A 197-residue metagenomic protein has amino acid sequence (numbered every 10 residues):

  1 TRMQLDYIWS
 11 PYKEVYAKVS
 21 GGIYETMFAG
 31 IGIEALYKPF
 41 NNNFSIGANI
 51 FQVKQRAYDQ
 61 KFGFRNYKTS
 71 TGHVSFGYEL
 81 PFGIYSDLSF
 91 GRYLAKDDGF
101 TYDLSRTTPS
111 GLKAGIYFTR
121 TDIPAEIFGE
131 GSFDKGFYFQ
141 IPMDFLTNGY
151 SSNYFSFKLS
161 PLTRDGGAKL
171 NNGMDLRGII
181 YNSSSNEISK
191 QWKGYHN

Functional and structural regions predicted by a protein language model:
T1-Q52: Outer-membrane beta-barrel channel domains
T1-W9, F62-N66, H196-N197: Outer-membrane beta-barrel initiation region
I8-E14, L36-F40, G77-G83, S105-T107 (+1 more regions): Structural signature of outer-membrane beta-barrel channels/translocons
K13-V15, N42-I46, F82-S86, T108-L112 (+1 more regions): Outer-envelope beta-barrel architecture signal
A17-G21, S86-G91: Short catalytic-loop micro-motif centered on adjacent basic/acidic residues
Y24-N43, R92-K113: Short, solvent-exposed linear motifs at loop/edge-of-secondary-structure regions
A48-E79, S89-T101, S105-T107, A114-L170: Outer-membrane beta-barrel translocator/channel fold
F157-N197: Cleavable N-terminal export/targeting peptides
